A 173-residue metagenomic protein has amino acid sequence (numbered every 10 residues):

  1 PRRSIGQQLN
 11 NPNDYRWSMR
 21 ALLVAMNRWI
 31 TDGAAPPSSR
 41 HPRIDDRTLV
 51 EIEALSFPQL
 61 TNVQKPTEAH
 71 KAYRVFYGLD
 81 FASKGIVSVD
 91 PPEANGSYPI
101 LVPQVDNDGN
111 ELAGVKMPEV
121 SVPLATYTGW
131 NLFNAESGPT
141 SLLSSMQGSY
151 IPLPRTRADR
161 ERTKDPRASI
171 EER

Functional and structural regions predicted by a protein language model:
P1-R173: C-terminal His-loop and adjacent cap/lid subdomain of alpha/beta-hydrolase
